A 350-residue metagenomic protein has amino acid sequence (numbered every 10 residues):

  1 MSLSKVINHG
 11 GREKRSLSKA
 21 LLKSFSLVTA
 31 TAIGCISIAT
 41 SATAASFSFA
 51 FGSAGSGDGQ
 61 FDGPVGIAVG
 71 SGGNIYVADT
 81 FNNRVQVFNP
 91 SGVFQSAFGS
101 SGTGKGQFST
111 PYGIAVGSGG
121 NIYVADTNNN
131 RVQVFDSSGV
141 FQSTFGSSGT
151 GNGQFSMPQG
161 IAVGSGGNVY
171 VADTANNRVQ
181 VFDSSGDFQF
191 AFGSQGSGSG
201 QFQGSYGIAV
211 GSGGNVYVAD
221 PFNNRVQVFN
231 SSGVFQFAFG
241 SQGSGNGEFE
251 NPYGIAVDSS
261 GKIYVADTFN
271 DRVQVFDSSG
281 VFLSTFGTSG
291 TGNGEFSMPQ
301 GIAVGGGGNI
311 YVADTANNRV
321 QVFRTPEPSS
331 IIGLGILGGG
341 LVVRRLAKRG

Functional and structural regions predicted by a protein language model:
M1-A20, G350: N-terminal secretory signal peptides that target proteins for export/translocation
A45-G63, V93-T110, F141-M157, F188-G204 (+2 more regions): Gly/Pro-rich loop segments of beta-rich domains
V69-G72, V116-G119, V163-G166, V210-G213 (+2 more regions): Residue-level detector of Asp-centered blade-edge/turn motifs that repeat once per structural unit in beta-propeller
N74-Y76, N121-Y123, N168-Y170, N215-Y217 (+2 more regions): Conserved beta-propeller blade signature
T80, T127, T174, P221 (+2 more regions): Short loop/turn segments immediately following the C-termini of beta-strands
M298-R324: Blade-level signature of beta-propeller repeat domains, shared across WD40, Kelch, NHL, RCC1 and BNR/Asp-box propellers
E327-R344: A short, hydrophobic C-terminal helix/tail in secreted or cell-surface proteins
